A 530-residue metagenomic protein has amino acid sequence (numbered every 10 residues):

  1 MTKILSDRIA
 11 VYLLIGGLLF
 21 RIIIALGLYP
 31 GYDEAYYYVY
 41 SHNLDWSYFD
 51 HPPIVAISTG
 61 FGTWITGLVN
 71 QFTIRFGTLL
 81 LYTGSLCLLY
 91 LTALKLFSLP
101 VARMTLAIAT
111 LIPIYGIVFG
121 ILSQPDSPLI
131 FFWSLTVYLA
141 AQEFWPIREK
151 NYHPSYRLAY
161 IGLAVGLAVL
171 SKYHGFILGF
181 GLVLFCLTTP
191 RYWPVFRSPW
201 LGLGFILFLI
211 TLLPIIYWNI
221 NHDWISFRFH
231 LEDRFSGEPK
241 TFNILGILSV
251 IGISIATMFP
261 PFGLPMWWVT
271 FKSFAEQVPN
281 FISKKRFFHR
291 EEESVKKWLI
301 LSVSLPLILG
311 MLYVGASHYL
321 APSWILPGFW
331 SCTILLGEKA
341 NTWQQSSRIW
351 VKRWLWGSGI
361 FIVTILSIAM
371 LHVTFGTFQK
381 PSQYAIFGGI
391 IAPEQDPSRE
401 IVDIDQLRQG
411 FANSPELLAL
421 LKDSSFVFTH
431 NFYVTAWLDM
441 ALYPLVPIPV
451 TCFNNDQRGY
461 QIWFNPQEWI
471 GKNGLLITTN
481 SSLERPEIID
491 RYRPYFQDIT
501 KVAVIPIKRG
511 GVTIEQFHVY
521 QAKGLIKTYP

Functional and structural regions predicted by a protein language model:
V11, F76-F97, L135, L139: Transmembrane-helix motifs of polytopic, lipid-linked glycan transferases
L14, T105-I114, V165, V169: Short helix- or helix-capping micro-motifs that position conserved polar/aromatic residues at function-defining sites
L89-I112, F131: Transmembrane-helix signature of polytopic, membrane-embedded enzymes that assemble or transfer cell-envelope glycans
L94-F97, T136-R157: Membrane-interface transmembrane helices that cradle and orient dolichyl/undecaprenyl
I121-P128: Short acidic/glycine- and proline-prone juxtamembrane loop motifs at membrane-interface regions of multi-pass membrane
L167, L178-K297, V303-H318: Transmembrane-lumen/periplasm boundary regions of multi-pass, lipid-linked membrane glycan transferases
T342-Y384: Signature aromatic-anchored transmembrane alpha helix within multi-pass, membrane-resident enzymes that catalyze glycan
Q406, P415, P449-P530: Aromatic/acidic, Gly/Pro-rich catalytic loop(s) in extracytoplasmic/lumenal soluble domains of multi-pass membrane
